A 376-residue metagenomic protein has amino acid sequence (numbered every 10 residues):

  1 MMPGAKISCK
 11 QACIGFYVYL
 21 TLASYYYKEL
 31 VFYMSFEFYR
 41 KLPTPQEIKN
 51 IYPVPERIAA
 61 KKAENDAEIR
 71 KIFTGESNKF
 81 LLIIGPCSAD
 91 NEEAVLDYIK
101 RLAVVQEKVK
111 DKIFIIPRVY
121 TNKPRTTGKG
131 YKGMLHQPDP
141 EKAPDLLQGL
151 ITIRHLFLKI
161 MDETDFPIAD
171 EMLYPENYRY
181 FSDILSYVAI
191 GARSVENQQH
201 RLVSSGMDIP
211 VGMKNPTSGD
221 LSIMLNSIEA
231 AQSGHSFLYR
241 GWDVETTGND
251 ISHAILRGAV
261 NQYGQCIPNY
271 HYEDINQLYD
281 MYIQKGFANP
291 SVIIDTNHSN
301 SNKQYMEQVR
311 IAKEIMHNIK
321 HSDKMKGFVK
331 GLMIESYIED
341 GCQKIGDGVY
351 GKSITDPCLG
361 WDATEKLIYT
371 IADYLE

Functional and structural regions predicted by a protein language model:
F36-T74: N- or domain-start disorder-to-order transition segments that initiate the globular core
R40, I99, K112-Q277, H298-S299 (+5 more regions): Active-site-facing alpha/beta catalytic cores
K62-I69, C87-D90, V95-I99, Q106-I116: Metallocofactor- and cofactor-centric catalytic cores in central/energy metabolism, strongly enriched
L81-N91, D356: Conserved phosphate/anionic-ligand binding catalytic regions in large, soluble enzymes, centered on
G85, I294, G360: Conserved, mostly hydrophobic/aromatic
Y337-L375: Internal helix-turn-beta structural module
